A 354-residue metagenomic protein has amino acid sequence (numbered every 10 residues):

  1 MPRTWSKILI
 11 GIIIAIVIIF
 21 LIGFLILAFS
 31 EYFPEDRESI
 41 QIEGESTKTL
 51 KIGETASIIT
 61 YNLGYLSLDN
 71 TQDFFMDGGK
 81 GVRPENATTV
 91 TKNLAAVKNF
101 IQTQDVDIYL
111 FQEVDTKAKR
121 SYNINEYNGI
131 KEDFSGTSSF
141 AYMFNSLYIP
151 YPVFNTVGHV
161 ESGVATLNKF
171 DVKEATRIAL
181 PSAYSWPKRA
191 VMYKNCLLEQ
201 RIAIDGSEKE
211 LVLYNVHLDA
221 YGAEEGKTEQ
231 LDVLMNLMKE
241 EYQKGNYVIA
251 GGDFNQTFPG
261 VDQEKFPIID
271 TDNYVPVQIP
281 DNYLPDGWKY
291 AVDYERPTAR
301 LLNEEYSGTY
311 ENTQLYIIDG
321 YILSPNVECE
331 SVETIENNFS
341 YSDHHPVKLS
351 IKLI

Functional and structural regions predicted by a protein language model:
P2-E132, G136, F140-N155, E161: N-terminal, active-site-proximal structural segment of metallo-dependent hydrolase catalytic domains
R3-G11, I26-S46, M238-I249, N255-I354: Metal-dependent phosphoester-hydrolase catalytic domains
D36, S146-L211, N215: A well-ordered secondary-structure block
S57-L63, N93-N123, L167, Q200 (+4 more regions): Active-site beta-strand/loop signature of hydrolases that rely on acidic residues for catalysis
Y65-L66, D115-A118, F144-L147, V172-K173 (+3 more regions): Solvent-exposed loop/turn segments at secondary-structure junctions within structured extracellular/periplasmic domains
K80-N86, V114-T116, P181-R189, H217-E225: Surface-exposed cleft-lining segments at the edges of enzyme active sites
E132-F134, H159-A175, N312-E328, K352: Conserved beta strand-loop-helix elements of the APE1-like EEP
S138-S146, A175-P181, S331-I335: Conserved S-adenosyl-L-methionine
